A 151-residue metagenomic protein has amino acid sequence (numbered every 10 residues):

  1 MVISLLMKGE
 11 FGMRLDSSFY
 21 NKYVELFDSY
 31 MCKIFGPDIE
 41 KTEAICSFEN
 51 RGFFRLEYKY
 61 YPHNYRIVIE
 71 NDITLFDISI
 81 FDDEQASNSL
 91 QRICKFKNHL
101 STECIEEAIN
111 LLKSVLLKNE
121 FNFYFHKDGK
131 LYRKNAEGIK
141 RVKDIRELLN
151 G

Functional and structural regions predicted by a protein language model:
M1-G12: Short, Lys/Arg-enriched N-terminal segments with co-localized hydrophobic residues within the first ~10-30 amino acids
E10-M13, N50-G52, I105: Non-catalytic effector/regulatory segments
G12-D16, C94: Short histidine-centered catalytic/ligand-binding loop motif
S17, E106-G151: Acidic, proline/glycine-rich low-complexity IDRs
S18-K41: Amphipathic alpha-helical segments
I34-D82: Amphipathic, interaction-prone secondary-structure segments
P62-F121: Intrinsically disordered, low-complexity regulatory segments enriched in Ser/Thr/Pro and charged residues
